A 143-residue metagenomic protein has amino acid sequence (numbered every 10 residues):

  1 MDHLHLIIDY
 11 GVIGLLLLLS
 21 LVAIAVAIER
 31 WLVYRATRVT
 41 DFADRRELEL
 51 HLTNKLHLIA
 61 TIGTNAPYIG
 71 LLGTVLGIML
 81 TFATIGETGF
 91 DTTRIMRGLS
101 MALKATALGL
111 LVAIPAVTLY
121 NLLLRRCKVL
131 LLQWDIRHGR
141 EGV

Functional and structural regions predicted by a protein language model:
M1-F42, R46-L131: Hydrophobic alpha-helical transmembrane segments of small proteolipidic membrane proteins, enriched in energy-coupled
R125-V143: Cytosol/matrix-facing juxtamembrane amphipathic, basic-hydrophobic segments adjacent to a transmembrane helix
